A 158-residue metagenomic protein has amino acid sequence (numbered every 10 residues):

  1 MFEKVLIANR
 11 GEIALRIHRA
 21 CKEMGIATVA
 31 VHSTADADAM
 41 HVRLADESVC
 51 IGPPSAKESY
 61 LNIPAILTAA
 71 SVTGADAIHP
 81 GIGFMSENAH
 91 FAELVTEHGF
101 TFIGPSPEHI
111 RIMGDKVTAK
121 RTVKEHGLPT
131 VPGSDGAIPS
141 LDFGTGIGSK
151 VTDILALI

Functional and structural regions predicted by a protein language model:
M1-G136, A156: N-terminal beta-alpha lobe that positions the nucleotide/phosphoryl donor in ATP/NTP-coupled carboxylate activation
D135-I158: Glycine-rich phosphate/pyrophosphate-binding loop and the adjoining helix
